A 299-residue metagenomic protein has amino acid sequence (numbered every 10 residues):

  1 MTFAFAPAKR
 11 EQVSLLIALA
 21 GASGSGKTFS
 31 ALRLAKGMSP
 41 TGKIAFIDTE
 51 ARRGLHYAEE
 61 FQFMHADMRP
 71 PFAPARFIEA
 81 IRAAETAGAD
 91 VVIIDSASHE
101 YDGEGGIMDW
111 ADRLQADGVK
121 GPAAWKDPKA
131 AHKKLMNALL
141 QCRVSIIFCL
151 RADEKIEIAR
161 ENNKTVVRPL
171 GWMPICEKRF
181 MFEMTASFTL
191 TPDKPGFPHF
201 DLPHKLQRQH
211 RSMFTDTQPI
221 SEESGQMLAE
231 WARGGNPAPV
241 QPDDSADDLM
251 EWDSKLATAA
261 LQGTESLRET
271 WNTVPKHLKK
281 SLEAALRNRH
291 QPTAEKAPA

Functional and structural regions predicted by a protein language model:
M1-G21, S25, K36, I44 (+6 more regions): Interfaces that engage single-stranded nucleic acids at replication/repair/recombination sites
L16-A18, K43, D90-I93, S145-I147: Residue-level preference for the first positions of well-ordered beta-strands
A22, A130-E223: Phosphate-binding/switch region of NTP-binding enzymes
S30: Hydrophobic positions on the alpha1 helix immediately C-terminal to the Walker A/P-loop
R33-S39: Walker A/P-loop NTP-binding motif
T41-V91, E100, Q115-G118: Nucleotide-state-sensitive switch-loop elements of NTP-binding domains
F63, M108-D112, K164-T165: Glycine-rich, phosphate-binding/catalytic loops in enzymes
I94-P128: Conserved P-loop NTPase nucleotide-binding/switch module
